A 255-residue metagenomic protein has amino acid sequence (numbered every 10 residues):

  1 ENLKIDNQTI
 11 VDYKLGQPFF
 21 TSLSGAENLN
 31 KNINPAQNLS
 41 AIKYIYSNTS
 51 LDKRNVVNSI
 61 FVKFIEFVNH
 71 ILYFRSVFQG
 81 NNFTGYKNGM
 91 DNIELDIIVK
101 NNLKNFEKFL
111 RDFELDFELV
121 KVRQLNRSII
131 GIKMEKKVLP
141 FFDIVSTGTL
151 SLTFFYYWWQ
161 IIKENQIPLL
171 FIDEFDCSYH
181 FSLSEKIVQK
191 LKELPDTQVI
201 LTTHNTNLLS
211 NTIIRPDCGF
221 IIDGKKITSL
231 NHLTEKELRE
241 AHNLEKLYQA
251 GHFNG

Functional and structural regions predicted by a protein language model:
E1, L150-W158, T202, T206: Phosphate-binding glycine-rich loops of NTP-binding sites
E1-L115: Electropositive, glycine-dotted interaction segments that contact anionic polymers or phosphate-rich ligands
E1-L3, Q8, L125-E135, C218-F220: Short polybasic amphipathic segments
N92-N105, E118-K136: Extended serine/threonine-enriched, polar tracts that run as long, contiguous segments within proteins
N101, I172-E174, T202-H204: Short His-Asn-centered micro-motif
E114-V122, I167-P168: A short acidic/basic microdomain associated with nuclease active sites
Q124-Q160, L169, E174-F181: Conserved ABC ATPase signature
N165, E185-G255: C-terminal lobe/lid and adjacent interdomain/linker elements of RecA-like ASCE P-loop ATPase modules
